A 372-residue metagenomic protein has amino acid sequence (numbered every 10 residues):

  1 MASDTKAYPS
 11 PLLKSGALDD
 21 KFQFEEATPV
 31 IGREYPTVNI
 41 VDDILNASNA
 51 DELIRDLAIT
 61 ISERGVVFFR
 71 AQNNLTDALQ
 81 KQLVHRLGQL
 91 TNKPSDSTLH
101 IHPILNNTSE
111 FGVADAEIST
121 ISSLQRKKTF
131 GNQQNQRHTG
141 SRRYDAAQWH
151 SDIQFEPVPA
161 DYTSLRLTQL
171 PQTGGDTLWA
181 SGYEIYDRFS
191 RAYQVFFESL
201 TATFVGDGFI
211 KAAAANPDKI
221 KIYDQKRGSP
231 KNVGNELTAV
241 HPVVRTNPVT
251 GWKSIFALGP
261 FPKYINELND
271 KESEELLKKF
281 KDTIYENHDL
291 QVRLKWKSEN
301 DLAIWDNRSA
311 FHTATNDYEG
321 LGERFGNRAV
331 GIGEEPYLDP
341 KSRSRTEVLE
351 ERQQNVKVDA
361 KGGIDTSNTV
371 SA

Functional and structural regions predicted by a protein language model:
A2-E63, R70-I304, R308-A372: Fe(II)/2-oxoglutarate oxygenase catalytic core
